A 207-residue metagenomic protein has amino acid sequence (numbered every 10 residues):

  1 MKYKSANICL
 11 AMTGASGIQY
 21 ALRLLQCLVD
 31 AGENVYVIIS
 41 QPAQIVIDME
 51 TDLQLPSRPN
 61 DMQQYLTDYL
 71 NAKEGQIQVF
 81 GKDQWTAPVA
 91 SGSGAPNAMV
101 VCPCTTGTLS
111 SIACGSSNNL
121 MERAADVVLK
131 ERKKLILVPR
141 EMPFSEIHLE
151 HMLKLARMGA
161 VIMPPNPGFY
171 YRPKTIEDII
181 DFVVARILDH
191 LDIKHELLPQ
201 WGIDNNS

Functional and structural regions predicted by a protein language model:
M1-L135, P143-S207: A cross-family phosphate/adenosyl-ligand binding-site feature
